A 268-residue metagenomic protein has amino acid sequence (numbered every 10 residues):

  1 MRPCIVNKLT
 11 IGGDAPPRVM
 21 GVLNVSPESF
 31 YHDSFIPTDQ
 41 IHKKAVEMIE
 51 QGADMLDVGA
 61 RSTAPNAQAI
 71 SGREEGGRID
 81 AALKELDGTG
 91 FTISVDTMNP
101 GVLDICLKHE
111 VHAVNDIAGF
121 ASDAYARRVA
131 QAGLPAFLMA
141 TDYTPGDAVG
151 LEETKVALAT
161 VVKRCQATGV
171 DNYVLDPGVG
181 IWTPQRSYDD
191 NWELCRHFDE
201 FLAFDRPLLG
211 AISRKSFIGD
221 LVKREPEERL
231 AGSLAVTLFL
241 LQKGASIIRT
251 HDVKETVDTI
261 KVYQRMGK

Functional and structural regions predicted by a protein language model:
M1-A15, M48: N-terminal carbohydrate-binding accessory modules
R2-K8, Y31-H42, T63-A81, P100 (+3 more regions): Active-site-adjacent loop and "lid" segments of alpha/beta metabolic enzymes
G12, P17-D39: N-terminal binding-site loop/beta-alpha segment at the start of enzyme catalytic domains that lines or forms
A15, D87-F91, A132-G133, G169-D171 (+1 more regions): Short glycine/proline-enriched coil/turn segments at helix->beta-strand junctions
R18-L23, I49, D54-V58, I93-V95 (+5 more regions): Hydrophobic faces of well-ordered beta-strands that scaffold small-molecule active sites in alpha/beta enzyme cores
M20-S26, L83-D87, A148: Short, contiguous, well-ordered secondary-structure segments
K43-M55, G59, A82-G88: A short, N-terminal amphipathic alpha-helix
I49-E50, V161-Y173: Phosphate/pyrophosphate-binding loops at sites that engage ATP/ADP/AMP, CoA/4′-phosphopantetheine, polyphosphate
